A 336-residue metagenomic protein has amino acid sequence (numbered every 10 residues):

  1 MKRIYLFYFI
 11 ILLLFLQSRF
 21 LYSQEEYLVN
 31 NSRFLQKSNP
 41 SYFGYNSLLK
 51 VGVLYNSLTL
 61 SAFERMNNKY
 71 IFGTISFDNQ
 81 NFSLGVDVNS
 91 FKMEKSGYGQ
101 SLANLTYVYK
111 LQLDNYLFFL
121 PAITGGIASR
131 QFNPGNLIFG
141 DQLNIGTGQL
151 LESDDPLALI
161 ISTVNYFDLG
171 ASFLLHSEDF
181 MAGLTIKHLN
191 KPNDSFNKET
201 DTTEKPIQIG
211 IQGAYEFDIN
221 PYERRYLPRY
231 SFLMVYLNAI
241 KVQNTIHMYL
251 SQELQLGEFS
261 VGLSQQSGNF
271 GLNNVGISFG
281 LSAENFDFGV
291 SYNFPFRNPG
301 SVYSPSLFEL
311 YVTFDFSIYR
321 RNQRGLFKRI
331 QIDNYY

Functional and structural regions predicted by a protein language model:
M1-F9: Bacterial N-terminal signal peptides that target proteins for export
Y8-Q17: Bacterial N-terminal signal peptides
Q17-S23: Sec/Tat signal peptide C-region and signal peptidase I cleavage site
Q24-Y336: Subset of outer-membrane beta-barrel
